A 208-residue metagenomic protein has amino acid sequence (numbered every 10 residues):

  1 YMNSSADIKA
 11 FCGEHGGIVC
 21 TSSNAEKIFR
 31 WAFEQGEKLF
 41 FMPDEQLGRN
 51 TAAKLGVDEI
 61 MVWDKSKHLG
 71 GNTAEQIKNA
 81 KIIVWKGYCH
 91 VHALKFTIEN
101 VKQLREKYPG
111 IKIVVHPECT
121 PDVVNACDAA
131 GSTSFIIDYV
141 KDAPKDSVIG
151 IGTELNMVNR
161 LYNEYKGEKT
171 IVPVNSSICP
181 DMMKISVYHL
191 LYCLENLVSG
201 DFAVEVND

Functional and structural regions predicted by a protein language model:
Y1-D208: The feature marks the mature, well-folded catalytic cores of soluble enzymes
